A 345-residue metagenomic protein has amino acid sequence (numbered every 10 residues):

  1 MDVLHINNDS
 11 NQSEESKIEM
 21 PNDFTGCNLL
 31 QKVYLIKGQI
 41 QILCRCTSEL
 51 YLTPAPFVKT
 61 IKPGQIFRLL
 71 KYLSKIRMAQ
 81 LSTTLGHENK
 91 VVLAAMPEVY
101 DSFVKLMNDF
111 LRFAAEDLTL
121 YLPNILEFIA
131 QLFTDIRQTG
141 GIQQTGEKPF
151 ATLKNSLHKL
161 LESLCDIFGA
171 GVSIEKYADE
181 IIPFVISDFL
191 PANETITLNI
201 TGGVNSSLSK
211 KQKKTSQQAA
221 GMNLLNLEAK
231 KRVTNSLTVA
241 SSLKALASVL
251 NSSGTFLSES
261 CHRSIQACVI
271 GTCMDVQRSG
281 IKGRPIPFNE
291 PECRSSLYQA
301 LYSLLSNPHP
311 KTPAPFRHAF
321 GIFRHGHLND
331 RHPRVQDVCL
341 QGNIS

Functional and structural regions predicted by a protein language model:
M1-S345: Karyopherin-beta/Importin-beta family HEAT-repeat alpha-solenoid scaffold
